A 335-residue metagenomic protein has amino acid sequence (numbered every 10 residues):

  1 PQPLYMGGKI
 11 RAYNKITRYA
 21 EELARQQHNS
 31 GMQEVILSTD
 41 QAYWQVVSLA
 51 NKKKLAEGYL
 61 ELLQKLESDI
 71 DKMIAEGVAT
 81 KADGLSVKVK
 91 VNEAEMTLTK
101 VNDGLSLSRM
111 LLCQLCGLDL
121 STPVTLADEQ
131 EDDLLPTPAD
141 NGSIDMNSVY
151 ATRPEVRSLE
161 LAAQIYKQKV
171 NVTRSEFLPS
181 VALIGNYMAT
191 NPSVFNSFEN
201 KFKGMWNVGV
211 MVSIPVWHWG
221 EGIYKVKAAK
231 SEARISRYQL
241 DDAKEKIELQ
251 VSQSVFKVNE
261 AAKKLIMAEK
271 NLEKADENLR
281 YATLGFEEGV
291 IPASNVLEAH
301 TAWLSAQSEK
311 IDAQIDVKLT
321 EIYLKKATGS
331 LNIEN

Functional and structural regions predicted by a protein language model:
P1-S30, R157, K167, E176-W206 (+2 more regions): Small/polar (Gly/Ser/Thr/Ala-rich) solvent-exposed segments that form structured loops/beta-strands/short helices used
Q2, L112, V210-I214, A313 (+1 more regions): Residues on the lipid-exposed face of transmembrane beta-strands in outer-membrane beta-barrel proteins
G31, V35-K54, K65, K72 (+4 more regions): Amphipathic alpha-helical coiled-coil segments
E34-S148, S254-K257, A261, K310: Periplasmic alpha-helical coiled-coil/stalk elements that build and connect Gram-negative outer-membrane
V101, P154, A313: Metallo-beta-lactamase
L126, L134-M188: Acidic, glycine-rich loop-and-beta core segments that form the ion-binding/anion-interacting portion of active sites
D145, W206-V212: Hydrophobic, lipid-facing positions within transmembrane beta-strands of outer-membrane proteins
